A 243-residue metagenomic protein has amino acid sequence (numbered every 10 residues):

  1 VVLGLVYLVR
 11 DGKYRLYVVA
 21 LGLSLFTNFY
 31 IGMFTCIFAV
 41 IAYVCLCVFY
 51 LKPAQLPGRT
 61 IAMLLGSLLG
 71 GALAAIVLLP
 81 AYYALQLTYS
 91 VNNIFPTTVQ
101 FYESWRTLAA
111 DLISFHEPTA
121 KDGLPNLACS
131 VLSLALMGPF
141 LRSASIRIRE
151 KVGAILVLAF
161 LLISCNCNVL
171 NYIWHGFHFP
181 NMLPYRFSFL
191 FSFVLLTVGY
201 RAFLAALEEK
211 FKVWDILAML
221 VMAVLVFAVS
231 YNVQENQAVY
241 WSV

Functional and structural regions predicted by a protein language model:
V2-L16, F49, F203-L207: Membrane-interface transmembrane helices that cradle and orient dolichyl/undecaprenyl
V2-L3, T35-Y43, G70, A74 (+3 more regions): Hydrophobic cores of alpha-helical transmembrane segments in multi-pass inner/ER membrane proteins, independent
G4, R15-F29, G66-A72, A223-V224: Membrane-interface alpha helices of multi-pass inner-membrane proteins
V9, L23-I31, T35, A72-I76 (+1 more regions): Transmembrane helix irregularities
Y17-V18, I31-F49, P80-A81, A135: Transmembrane-embedded, aromatic-rich helix segments that form part of the hydrophobic channel/pocket engaging
I31, I155-L161, V169, H178 (+1 more regions): Contiguous transmembrane helix-bundle modules in multi-pass membrane proteins
T35-G70: Perimembrane helix-loop-helix junctions
R59-G153, F160-I163, C167-F189, S230-Y240: Periplasmic/ER-lumenal interhelical loops and adjacent helix-loop junctions in multi-pass membrane proteins
